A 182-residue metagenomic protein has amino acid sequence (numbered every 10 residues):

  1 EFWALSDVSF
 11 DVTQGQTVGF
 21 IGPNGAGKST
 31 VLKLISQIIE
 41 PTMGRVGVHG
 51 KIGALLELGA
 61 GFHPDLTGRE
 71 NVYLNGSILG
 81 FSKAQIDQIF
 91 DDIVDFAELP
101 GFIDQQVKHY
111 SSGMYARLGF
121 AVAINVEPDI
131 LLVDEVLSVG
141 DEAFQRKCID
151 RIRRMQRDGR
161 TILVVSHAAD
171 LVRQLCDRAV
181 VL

Functional and structural regions predicted by a protein language model:
I21-P23: The feature captures the beta-strand-to-loop junction immediately N-terminal to the Walker
Y73, Q85-F102, A121: Conserved ABC ATPase "signature" region
R117, V122-V133: A short, proline-enriched helix->beta-strand linker immediately N-terminal to the Walker B motif in ABC-type P-loop
A168-Q174: Conserved H-loop
Q174-V181: Conserved catalytic segment of ABC-fold P-loop ATPases
